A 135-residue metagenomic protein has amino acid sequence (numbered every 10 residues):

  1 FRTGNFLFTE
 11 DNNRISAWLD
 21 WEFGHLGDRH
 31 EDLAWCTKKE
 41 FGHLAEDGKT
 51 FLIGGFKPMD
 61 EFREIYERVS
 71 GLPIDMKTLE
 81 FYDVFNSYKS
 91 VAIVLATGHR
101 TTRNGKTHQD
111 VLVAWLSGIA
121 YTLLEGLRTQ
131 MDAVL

Functional and structural regions predicted by a protein language model:
F1-E31, T37: Active-site acidic catalytic loop and adjacent metal/ATP-binding pocket of ATP-dependent phosphoryl transfer enzymes
T9-S16, I74, Q130-L135: Conserved NTP-binding catalytic cores of kinases and kinase-like/nucleotidyltransferase enzymes across multiple kinase
L26-H30, G55-R63, V113-A120, L124: A structural signal for well-ordered alpha-helical scaffolds and beta->alpha junctions
E31-G71, F85-N104: Active-site activation/catalytic loop segments of kinase-like enzymes and analogous catalytic loops in related
T50, G54, L79, T107-V111: A structural signal for alpha-helical segments
P73-F85: All-alpha amphipathic helical-bundle segments outside canonical DNA-binding/catalytic cores that form hydrophobic
R100-L135: Regulatory N- and C-terminal appendages and interdomain linkers associated with kinase/kinase-like NTP transferase
